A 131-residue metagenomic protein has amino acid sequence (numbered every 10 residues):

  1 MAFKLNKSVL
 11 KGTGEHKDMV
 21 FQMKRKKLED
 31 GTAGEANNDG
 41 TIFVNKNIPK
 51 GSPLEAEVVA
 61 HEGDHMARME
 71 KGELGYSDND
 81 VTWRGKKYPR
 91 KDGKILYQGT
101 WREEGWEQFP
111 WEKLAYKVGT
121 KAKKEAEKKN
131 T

Functional and structural regions predicted by a protein language model:
M1-G12, T131: Short, intrinsically disordered N-terminal pre-domain segments
A2-L5, E35, P53, V58: Glycine-/small-residue-biased sites that favor an extended, beta-strand-like backbone and mark sterically tight motif
V9-F43, K50-P53: Catalytic zinc-binding patch centered on the HExxH motif and its immediate surroundings that defines zinc-dependent
G14-M19, R25-K27, E73-T131: Metalloprotease/metallohydrolase-associated module, dominated by Zn2+-dependent proteases
D30-G34, V58, W101-E103: Acidic pyrophosphate-coordinating catalytic loop
P49, G72-E73: Acidic glycine-/aspartate-rich tracts in secreted/extracellular proteins
S52-E57, Q108-E112: Solvent-exposed, acidic/flexible segments
E57-E70: Active-site recognition of the HExxH zinc-binding catalytic motif
